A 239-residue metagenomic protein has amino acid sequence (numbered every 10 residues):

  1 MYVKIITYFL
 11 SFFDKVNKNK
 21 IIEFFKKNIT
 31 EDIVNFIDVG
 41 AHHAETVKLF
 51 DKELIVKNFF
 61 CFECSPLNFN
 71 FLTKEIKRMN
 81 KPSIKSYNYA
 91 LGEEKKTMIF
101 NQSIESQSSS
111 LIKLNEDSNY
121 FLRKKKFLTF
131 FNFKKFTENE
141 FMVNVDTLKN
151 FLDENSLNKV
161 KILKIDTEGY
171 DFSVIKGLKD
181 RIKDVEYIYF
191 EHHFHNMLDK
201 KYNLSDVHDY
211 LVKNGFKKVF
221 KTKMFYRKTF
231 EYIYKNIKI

Functional and structural regions predicted by a protein language model:
M1-I239: Phosphate/nucleotide-binding beta-alpha loop and adjacent structural elements of enzyme active sites
